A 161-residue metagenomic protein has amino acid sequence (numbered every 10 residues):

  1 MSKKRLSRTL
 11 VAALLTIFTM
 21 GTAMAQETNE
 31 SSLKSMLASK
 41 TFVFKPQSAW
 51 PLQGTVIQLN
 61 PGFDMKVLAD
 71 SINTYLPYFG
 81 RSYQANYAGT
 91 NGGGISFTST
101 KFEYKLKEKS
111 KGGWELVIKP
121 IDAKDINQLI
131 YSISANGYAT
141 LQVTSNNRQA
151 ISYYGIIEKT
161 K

Functional and structural regions predicted by a protein language model:
M1-E30: Bacterial Sec-dependent N-terminal signal peptides
Q26, W50-L59, G92-T98, V117-K124: Short, solvent-exposed secondary-structure boundary motifs
T28-Y87: N-terminal secretory signal peptides
K40-F42, P61-F63, L68-D70, G93 (+3 more regions): A generic structural signal for short beta-strands and their flanking turns/coil linkers
P61-K66, A85-N86, N91-I95, S134-A139 (+1 more regions): Short, low-complexity, polar/charged sequence segments that are solvent-exposed and flexible
N73-S110: Mid-chain, structured segments of secreted extracytoplasmic proteins
S99-K161: Helix-rich interaction surfaces within compact, conserved domain-sized segments that mediate assembly or partner
